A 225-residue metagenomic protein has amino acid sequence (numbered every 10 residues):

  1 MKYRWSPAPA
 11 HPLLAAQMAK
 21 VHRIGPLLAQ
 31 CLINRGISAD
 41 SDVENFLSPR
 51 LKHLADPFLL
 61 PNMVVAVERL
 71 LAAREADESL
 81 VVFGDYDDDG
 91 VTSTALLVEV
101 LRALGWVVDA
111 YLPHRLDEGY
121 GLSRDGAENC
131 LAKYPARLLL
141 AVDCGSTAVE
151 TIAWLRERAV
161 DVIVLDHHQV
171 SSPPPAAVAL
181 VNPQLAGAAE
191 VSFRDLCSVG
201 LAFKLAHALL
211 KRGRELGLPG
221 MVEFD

Functional and structural regions predicted by a protein language model:
M1-D225: Replace "Mg2+/Mn2+-dependent" with "divalent metal-dependent
